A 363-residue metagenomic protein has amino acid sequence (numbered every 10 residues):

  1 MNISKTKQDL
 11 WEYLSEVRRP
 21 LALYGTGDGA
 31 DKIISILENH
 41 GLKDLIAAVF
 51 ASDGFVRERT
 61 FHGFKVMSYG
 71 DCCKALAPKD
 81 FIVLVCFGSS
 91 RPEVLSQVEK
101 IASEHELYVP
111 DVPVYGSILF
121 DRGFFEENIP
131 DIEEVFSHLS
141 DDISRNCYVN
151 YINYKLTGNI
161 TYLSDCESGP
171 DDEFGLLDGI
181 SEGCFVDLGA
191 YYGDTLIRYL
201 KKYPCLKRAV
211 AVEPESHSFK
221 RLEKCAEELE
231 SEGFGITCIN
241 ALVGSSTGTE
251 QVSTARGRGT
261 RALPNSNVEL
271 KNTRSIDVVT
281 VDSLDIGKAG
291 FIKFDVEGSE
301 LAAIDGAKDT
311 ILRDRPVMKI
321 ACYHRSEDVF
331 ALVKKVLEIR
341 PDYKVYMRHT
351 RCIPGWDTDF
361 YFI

Functional and structural regions predicted by a protein language model:
M1-K43, S52-I363: Phosphate/nucleotide-binding beta-alpha loop and adjacent structural elements of enzyme active sites
